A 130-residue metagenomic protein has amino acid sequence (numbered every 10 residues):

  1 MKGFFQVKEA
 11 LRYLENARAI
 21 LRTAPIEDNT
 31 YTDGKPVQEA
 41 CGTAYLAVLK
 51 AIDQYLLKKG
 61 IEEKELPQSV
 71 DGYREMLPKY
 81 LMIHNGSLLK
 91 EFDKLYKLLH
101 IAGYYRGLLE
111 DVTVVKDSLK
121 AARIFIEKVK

Functional and structural regions predicted by a protein language model:
M1-K130: Terminal alpha-helical segments
